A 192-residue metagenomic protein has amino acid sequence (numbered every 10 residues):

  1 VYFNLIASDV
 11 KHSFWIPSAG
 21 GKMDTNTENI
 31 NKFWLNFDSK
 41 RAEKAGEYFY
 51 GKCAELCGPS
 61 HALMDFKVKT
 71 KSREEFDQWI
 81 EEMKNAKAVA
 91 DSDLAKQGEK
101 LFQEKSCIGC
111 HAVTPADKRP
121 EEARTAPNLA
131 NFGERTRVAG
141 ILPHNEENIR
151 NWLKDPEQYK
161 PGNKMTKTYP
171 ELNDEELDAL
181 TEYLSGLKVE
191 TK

Functional and structural regions predicted by a protein language model:
D9-E28, F66: Histidine- and aromatic-enriched segments that form or immediately flank copper-ligand environments
N26, M64-E75, A112-R150: Gly/Gly-Pro-rich "capping" loops immediately C-terminal to redox-active cysteine motifs in periplasmic/lumenal
T27-K84, E104-I108: Extracellular/periplasmic metallocenter environments
A54-G58, C110-D117, E134, K154-P156 (+1 more regions): Detector for the c-type heme attachment site
H61-M64, A123-F132, W152-L187: Axial heme c-ligation environment in periplasmic c-type cytochrome domains
E74-Q103, T191-K192: Electrostatic cytochrome c docking/interface patches
M83-Q97, I141-D155, Y159: Short Fe-S-cluster ligation motifs
A90-P115, A126-L129: Sequence/structural segment immediately N-terminal to covalent heme-attachment motifs in c-type and related
